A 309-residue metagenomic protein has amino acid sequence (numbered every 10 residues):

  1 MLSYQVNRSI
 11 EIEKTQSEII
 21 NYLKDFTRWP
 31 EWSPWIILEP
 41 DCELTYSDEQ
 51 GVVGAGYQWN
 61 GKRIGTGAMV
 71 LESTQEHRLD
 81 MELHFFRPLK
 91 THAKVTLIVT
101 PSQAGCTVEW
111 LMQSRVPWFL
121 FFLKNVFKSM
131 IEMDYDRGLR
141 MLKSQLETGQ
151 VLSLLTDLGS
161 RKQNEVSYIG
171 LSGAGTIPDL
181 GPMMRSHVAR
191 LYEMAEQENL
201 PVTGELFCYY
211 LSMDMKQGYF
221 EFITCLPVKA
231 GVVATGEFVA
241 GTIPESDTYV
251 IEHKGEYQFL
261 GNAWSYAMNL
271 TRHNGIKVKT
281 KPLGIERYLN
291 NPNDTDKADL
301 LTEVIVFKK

Functional and structural regions predicted by a protein language model:
M1-E49, Q163, L171, M183-R190 (+1 more regions): Hydrophobic ligand-binding cavity/cleft-lining segments
N7, T27-T66, E76, G204-K216 (+1 more regions): Short beta-edge strand/loop motif at the mouth of beta-sheet-based domains
R63-G65, E82-H84, L89-K309: A solvent-exposed interaction/effector surface
V70-L71: Conserved hydrophobic positions within beta-strands
H77-M81: N-terminal leader/targeting segments and the first structural element of proteins
